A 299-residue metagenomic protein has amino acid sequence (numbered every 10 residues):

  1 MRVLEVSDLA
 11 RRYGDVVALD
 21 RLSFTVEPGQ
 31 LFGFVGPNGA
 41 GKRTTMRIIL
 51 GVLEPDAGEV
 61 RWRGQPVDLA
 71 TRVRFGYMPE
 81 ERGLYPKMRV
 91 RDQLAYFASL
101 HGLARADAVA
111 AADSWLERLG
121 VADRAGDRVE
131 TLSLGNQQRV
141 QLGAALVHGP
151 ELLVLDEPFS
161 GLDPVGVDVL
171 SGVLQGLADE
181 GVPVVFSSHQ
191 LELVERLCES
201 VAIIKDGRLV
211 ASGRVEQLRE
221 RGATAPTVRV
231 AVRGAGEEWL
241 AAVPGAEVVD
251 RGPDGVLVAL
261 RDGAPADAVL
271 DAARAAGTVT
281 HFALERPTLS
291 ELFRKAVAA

Functional and structural regions predicted by a protein language model:
M1-R2, A299: Short, low-complexity, intrinsically disordered N-terminal peptides in bacterial proteins
R2-L4, R11-K205, A211: ABC transporter nucleotide-binding domains
A10, D68, R91, L191 (+5 more regions): Alpha-helix N-cap/helix-start and coil->helix boundary motif
T71, G222, F293-A296: Short, flexible helix/strand-to-coil boundary loops that buttress conserved ligand/catalytic motifs in alpha/beta
S171-L260: ABC transporter nucleotide-binding domain
R261-A299: C-terminal coupling/interaction segments
